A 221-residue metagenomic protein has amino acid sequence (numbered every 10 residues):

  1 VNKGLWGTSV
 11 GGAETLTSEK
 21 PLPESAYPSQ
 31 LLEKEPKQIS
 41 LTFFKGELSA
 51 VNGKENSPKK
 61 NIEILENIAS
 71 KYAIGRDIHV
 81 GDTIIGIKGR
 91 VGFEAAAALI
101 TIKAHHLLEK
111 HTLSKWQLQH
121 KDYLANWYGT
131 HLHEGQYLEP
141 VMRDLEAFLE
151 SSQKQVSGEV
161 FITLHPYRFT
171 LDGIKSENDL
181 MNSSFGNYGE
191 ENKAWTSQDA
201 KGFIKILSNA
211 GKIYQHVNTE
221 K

Functional and structural regions predicted by a protein language model:
V1-K221: Nucleotide-activated chemistry modules centered on ATP-dependent adenylation/adenylyltransferase
